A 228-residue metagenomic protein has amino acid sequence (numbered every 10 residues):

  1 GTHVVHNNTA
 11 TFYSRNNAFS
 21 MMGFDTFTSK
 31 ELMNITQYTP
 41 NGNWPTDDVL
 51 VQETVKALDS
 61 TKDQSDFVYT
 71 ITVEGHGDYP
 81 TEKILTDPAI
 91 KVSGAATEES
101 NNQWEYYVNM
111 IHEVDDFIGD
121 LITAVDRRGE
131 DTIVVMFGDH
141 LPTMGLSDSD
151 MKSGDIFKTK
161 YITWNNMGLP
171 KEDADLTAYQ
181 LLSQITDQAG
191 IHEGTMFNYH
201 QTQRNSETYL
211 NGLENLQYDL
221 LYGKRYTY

Functional and structural regions predicted by a protein language model:
G1-Y228: Solvent-exposed soluble domains appended to multi-pass membrane proteins
